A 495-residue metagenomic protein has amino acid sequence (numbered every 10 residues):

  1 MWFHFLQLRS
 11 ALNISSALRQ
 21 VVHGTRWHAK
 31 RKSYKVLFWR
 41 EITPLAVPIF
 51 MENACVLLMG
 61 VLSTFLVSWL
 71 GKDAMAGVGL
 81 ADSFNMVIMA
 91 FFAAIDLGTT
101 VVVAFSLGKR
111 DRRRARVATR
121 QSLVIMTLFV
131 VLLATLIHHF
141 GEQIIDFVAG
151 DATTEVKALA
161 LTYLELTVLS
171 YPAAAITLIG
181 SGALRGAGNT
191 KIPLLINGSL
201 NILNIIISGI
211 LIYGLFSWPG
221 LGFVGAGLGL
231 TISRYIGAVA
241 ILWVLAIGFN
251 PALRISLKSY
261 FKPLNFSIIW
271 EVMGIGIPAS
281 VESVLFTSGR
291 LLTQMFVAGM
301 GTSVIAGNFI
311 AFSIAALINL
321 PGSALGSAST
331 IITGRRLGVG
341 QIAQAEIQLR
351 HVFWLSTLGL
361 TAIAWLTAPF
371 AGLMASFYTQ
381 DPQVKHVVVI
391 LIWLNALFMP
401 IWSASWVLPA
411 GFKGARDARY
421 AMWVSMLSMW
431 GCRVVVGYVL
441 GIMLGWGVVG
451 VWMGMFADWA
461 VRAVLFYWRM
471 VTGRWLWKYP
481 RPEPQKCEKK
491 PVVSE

Functional and structural regions predicted by a protein language model:
M1-I49, V103-S170, W218-I277, T333-F398 (+1 more regions): Short alpha-helical transmembrane segments in multi-pass integral membrane proteins
S33-F65, W69-L70, M86-G98, T127-A134 (+5 more regions): N-terminal transmembrane alpha-helices
P44-S63, L166, S233-G237, I241 (+3 more regions): Transmembrane helical elements of multi-pass membrane transporters/channels
I49, N53, T64-F65, D82 (+18 more regions): Transmembrane alpha-helix boundary and packing residues in multipass membrane permease domains and related
A54-A76, I145-T154, I210-L221, S280 (+5 more regions): Helix-terminus/linker motif at the lipid-water interface of multi-pass membrane proteins
K72-S83, A160, L164, G227 (+3 more regions): Small-residue hotspots at the loop-to-helix junctions and early N-terminal turns of transmembrane alpha-helices
M75-T135, A174-P193, I305-A371, W402-S425: Small-residue-rich hydrophobic transmembrane alpha-helices
D96, L166-R185, P193-N201, A226-L242 (+5 more regions): Short runs within selected transmembrane alpha-helices of multi-pass transporters and secretion channels
